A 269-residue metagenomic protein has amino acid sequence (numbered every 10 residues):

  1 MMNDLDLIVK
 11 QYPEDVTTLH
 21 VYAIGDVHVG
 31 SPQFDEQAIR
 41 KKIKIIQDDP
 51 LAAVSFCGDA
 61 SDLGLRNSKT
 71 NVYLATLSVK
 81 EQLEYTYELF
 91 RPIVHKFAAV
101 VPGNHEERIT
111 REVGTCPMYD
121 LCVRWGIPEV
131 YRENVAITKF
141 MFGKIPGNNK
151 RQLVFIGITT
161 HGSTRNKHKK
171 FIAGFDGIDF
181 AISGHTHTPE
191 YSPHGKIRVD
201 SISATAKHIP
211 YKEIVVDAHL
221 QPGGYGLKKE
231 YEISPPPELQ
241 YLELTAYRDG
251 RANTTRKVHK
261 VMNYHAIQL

Functional and structural regions predicted by a protein language model:
M1-D15, P146-N149, H265-L269: Glycine- and charge-rich intrinsically disordered segments
M2-N3, E129-R132, I233-P236: A short catalytic or substrate-binding loop motif that flags glycine-/basic-rich loops and adjacent residues that bind
I8-I24, V29-R132: Core catalytic region of metal-dependent phosphoesterases/phosphodiesterases, especially metallo-beta-lactamase-like
T18-V29, R151-S163, K212-D217: Active-site-proximal beta-strand elements of phosphoester/diester hydrolases
F34, K167-K170, Y225, H265-L269: A short, polar/proline- and glycine-enriched secondary-structure boundary/capping micro-motif
I46, F142-N149, I197-K207: Alpha-helix termini
R66, E81-I182, T186-P193, A218: Conserved catalytic scaffold of divalent metal-dependent phosphoesterases
G157, H161-T255, K260: Conserved beta-sheet core of the metallophosphoesterase superfamily
